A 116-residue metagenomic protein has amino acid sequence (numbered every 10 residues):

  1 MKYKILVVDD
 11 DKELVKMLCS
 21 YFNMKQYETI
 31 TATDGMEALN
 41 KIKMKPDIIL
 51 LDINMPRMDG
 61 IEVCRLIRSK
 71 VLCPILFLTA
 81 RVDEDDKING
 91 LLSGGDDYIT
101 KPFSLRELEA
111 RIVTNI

Functional and structural regions predicted by a protein language model:
D9, D52, T79: Active-site residues of response regulator receiver
K12-I30: Two-component/phosphorelay signaling modules centered on CheY-like receiver
T31-I48: Acidic, metal-coordinating helix/loop segments flanking the phosphotransfer/catalytic sites of two-component signaling
T33-D34, D59-E62, D86: Acidic catalytic/metal-coordinating carboxylates
N40, I61-V71: Short amphipathic alpha-helix used as the core "switch/output" element in two-component signaling
M55: Receiver (REC) domain active-site loop signature in two-component systems and cognate sites in sensor histidine kinases
F103-I116: C-terminal output helix
